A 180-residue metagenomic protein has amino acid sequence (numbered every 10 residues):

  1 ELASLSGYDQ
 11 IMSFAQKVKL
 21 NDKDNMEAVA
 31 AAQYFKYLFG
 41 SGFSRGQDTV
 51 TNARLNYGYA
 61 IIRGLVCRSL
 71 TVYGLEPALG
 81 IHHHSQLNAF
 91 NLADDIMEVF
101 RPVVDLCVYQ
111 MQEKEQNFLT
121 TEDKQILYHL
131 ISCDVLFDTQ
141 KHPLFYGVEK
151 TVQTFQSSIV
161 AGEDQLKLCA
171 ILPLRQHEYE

Functional and structural regions predicted by a protein language model:
E1-E180: Active-site helix-to-loop segments that bind/position phosphate- or nucleotide-bearing substrates and donors across
